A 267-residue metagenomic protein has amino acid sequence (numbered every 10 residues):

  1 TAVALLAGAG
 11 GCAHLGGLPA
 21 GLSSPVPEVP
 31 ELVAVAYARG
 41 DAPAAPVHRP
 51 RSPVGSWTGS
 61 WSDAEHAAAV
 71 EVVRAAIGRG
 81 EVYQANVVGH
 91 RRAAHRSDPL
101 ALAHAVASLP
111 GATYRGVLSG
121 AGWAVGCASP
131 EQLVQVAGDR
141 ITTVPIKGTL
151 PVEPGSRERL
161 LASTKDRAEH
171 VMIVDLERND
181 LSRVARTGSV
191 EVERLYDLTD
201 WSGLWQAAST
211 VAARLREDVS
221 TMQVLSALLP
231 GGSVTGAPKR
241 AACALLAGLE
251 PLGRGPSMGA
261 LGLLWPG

Functional and structural regions predicted by a protein language model:
T1-G267: Extended alpha-helical targeting/anchoring segments, especially N-terminal organellar/secretory targeting helices
